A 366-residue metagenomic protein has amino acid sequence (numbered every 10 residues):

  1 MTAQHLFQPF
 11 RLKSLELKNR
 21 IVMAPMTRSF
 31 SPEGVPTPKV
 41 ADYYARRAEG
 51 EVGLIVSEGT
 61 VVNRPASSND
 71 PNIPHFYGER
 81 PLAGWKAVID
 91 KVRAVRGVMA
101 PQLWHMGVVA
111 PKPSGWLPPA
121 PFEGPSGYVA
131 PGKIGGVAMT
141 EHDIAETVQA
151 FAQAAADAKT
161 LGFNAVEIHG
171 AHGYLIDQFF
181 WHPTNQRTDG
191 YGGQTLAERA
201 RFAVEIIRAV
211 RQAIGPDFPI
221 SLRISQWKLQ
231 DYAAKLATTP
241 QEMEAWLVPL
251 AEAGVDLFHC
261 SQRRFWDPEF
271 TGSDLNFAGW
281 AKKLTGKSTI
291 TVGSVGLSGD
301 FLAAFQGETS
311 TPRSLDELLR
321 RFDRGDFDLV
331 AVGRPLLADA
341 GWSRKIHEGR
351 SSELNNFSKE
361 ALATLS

Functional and structural regions predicted by a protein language model:
M1-S366: Flavin-dependent oxidoreductase catalytic cores
